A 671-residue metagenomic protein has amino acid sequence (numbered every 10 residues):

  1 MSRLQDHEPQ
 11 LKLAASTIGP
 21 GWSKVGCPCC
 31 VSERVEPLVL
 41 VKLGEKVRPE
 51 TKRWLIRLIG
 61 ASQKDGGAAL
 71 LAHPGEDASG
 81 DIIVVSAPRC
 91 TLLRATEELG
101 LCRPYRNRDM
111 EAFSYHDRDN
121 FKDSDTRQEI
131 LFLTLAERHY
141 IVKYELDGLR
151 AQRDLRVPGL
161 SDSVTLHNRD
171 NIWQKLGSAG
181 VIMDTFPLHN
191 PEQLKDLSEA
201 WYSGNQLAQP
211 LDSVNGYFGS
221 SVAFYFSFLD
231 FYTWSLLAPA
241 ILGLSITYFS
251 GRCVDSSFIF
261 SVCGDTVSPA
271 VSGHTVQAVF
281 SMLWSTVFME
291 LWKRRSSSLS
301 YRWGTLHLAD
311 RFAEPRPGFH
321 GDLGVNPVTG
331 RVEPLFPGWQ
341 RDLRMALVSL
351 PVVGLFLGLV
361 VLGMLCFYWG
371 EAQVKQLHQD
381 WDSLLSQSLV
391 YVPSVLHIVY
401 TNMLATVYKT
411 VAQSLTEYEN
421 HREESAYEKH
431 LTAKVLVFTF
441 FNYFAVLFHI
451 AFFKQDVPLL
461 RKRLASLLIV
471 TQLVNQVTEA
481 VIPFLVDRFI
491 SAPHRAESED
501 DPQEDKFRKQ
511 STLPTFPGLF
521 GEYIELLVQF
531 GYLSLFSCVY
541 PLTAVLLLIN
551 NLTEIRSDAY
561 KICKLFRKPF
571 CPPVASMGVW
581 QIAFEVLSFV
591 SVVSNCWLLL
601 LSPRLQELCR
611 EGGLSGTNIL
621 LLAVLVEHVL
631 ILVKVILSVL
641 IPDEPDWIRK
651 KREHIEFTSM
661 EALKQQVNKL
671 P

Functional and structural regions predicted by a protein language model:
S2-P671: Intrinsically disordered cytosolic tails
